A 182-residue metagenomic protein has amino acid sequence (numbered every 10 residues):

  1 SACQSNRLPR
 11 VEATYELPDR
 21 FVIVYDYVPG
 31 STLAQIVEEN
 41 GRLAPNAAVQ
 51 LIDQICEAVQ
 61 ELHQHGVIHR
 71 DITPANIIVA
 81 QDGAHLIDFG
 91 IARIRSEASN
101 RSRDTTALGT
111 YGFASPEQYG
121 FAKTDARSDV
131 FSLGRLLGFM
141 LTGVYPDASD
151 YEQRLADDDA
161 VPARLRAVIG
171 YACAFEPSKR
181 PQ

Functional and structural regions predicted by a protein language model:
T14: Activation-segment/catalytic-loop signature of the eukaryotic protein kinase fold
P18-T32: Conserved short submotifs of the Hanks-type protein kinase catalytic core that shape the nucleotide-binding pocket
L33-L43: AlphaC helix of the protein kinase catalytic domain
L51-I52: Activation segment signature within eukaryotic-like protein kinase domains
E57-V67: Protein kinase catalytic-loop region centered on the HRD/HxD motif
S102-E117: Conserved activation segment of eukaryotic-like protein kinases, specifically the C-terminal portion of the activation
D129: Conserved catalytic-loop aspartate of Hanks-type protein kinases
